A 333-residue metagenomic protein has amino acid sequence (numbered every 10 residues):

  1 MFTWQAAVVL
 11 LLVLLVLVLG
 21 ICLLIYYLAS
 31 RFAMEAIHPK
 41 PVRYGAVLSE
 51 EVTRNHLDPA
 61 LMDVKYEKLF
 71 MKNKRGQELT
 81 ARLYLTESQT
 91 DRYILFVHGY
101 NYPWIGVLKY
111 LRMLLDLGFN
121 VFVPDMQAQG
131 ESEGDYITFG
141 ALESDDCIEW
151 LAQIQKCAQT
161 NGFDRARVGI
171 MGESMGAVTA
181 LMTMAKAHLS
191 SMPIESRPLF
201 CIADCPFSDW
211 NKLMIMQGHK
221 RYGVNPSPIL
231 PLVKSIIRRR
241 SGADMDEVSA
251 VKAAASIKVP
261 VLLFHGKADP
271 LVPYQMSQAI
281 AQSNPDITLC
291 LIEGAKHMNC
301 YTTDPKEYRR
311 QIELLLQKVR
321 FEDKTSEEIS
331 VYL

Functional and structural regions predicted by a protein language model:
F2, L10-K72: An N-terminal hydrophobic leader/cap segment in hydrolases
L111-E133: Conserved alpha/beta-hydrolase
I137-A158: Alpha/beta-hydrolase active-site loop
Q153-M171: Gly/Ser-rich "nucleophile elbow"/oxyanion-hole loop immediately N-terminal to the catalytic nucleophile in hydrolases
A185-A243: Hydrolase active-site cap/lid region
S256-K258, L263-H265, D269: Short beta-strand/loop motif that positions the catalytic acidic residue of the alpha/beta-hydrolase fold
P270-M276: Conserved alpha/beta-hydrolase "acid-adjacent" motif
A295-R309: Catalytic histidine-centered segment of alpha/beta-hydrolase-like enzymes
